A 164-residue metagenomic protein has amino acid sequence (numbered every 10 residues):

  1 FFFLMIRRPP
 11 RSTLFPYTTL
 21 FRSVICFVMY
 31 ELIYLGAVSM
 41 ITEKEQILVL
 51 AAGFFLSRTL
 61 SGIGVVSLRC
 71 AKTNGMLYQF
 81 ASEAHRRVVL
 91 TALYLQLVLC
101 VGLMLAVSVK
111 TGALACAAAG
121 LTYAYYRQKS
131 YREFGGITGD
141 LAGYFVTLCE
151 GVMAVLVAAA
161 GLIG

Functional and structural regions predicted by a protein language model:
M5-L20: Short, small-residue-biased leader/transition segments that mark boundaries at the very start of proteins
S23-G164: Hydrophobic alpha-helical transmembrane segments
